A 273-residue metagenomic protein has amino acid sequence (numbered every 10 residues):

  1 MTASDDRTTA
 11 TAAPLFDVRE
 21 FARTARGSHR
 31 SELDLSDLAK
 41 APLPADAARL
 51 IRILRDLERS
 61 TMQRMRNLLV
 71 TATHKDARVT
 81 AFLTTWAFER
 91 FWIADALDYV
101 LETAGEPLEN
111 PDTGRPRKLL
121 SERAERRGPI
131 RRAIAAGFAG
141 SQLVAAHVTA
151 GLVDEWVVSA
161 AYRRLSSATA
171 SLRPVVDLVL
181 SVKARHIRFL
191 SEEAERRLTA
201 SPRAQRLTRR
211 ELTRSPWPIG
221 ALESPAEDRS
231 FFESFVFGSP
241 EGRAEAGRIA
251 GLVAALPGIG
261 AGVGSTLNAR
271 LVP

Functional and structural regions predicted by a protein language model:
T2-P273: Non-heme di-metal
